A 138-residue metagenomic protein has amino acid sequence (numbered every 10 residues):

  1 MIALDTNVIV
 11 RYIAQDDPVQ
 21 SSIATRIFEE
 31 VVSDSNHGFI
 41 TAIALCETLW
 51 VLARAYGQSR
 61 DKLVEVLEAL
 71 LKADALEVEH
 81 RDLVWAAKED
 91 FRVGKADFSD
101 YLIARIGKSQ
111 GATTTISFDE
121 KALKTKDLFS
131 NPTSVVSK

Functional and structural regions predicted by a protein language model:
M1, A104-K138: Acidic, PIN/NYN-like endoribonuclease modules and their adjacent C-terminal/linker elements
M1-I40, A55-D61, T133-K138: Short, well-structured N-terminal submotif of metal-dependent ribonuclease cores
I9, L45, A122-L123: A generic structural signal for short hydrophobic patches within well-formed alpha-helices
R11-I13, V51, T125-K126: Residues that scaffold the ATP/ADP-binding catalytic core of kinase and kinase-like folds
T41-A44, L83: Short, conserved alpha-helical segments within structured domains
L49-A53, K88: Amphipathic alpha-helical segments within well-ordered protein domains
G57-L71, A75: Glycine/small-residue-rich phosphate/adenosyl-binding loop
A75-E120: Active-site neighborhoods of divalent-metal-dependent phosphate/nucleic-acid chemistry enzymes
